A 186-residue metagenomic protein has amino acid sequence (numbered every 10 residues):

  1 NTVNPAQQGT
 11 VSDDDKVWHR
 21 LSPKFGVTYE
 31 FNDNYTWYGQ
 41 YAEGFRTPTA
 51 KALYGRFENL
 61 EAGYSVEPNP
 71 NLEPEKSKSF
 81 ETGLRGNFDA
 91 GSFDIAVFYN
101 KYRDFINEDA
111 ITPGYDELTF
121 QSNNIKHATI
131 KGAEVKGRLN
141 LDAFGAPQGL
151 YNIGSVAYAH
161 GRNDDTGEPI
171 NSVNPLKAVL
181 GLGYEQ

Functional and structural regions predicted by a protein language model:
N1-N32, E58: Signature of Gram-negative outer-membrane beta-barrel scaffolds
T2-G9, K51-R56, G63-S65, F105-P113 (+1 more regions): Outer-membrane beta-barrel translocator domains and adjoining extracellular loop/strand segments of Gram-negative
A6-D14, S65-P70, S79, L118-N124 (+1 more regions): Extracellular loop and loop/strand-boundary signature of outer-membrane beta-barrel proteins
K16, E30, E73-E75, G145 (+1 more regions): Surface-exposed coil/turn segments at beta-strand junctions on protein surfaces, enriched
W18-L21, S65, E75-S77, A128-G132 (+1 more regions): Membrane-spanning beta-strands of outer-membrane beta-barrel proteins
E30, T36-A42, P48, A52 (+1 more regions): Membrane-embedded beta-barrel scaffold of Gram-negative outer-membrane proteins
S92, V97-Y102, G114, T119-Q186: Gram-negative outer-membrane beta-barrel transporters
